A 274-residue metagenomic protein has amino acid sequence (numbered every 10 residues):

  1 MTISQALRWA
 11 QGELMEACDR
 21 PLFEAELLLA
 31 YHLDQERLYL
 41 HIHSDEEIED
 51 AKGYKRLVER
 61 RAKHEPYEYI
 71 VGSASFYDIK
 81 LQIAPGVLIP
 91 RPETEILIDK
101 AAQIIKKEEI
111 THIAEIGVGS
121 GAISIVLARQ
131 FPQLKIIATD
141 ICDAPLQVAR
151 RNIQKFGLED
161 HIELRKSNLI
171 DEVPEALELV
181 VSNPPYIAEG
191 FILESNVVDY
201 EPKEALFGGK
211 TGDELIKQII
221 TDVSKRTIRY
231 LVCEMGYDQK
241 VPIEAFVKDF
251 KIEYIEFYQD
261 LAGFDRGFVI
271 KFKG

Functional and structural regions predicted by a protein language model:
M1-D45: Non-catalytic accessory regions of SAM-dependent methyltransferases
L14, I105, I153, V223 (+1 more regions): Conserved hydrophobic residues forming the short capping helix/wall of the S-adenosyl-L-methionine
L28, H64, T94, I123 (+4 more regions): Residue-level signal for inorganic ion chemistry
A30-Q103: Conserved AdoMet
E68, I187, D238: Active-site beta-alpha loop architecture of Rossmann-like, nucleotide-cofactor-dependent enzymes
E93-F191: Conserved SAM/SAH cofactor-binding pocket of Class I
Y186-E214: Mobile active-site "lid"/loop adjacent to the S-adenosyl-L-methionine
K210-I270: Conserved Class I SAM-dependent methyltransferase catalytic core
